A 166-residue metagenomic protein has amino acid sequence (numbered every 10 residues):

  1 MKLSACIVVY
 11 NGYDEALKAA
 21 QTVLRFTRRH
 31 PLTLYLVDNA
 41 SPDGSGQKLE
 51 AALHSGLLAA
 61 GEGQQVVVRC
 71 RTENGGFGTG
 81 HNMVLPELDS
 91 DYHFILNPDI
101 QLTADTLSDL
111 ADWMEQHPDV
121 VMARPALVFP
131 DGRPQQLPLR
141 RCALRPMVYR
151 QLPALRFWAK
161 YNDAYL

Functional and structural regions predicted by a protein language model:
K2-S4, T33: Cell-envelope/extracellular polymer assembly enzymes that use nucleotide-activated donors
T22, D38-L49: A conserved acidic beta->alpha catalytic loop
T22-P31: Short, acidic, metal-binding catalytic loop of nucleotide-sugar glycosyltransferases
P31-A40, R69-R71: Short beta-strand/loop segment that forms part of the nucleotide-sugar
C70-L88: Glycine-rich, basic loop-to-helix element that forms the pyrophosphate-binding segment of sugar-nucleotide handling
H93: Short aromatic/hydrophobic "clamp" motif used to bind/position activated sugar donors
T103-L137: Conserved donor NDP-sugar-binding/catalytic core segment of glycosyltransferases
C142-L166: Short, flexible, basic/aromatic active-site loop/helix in glycosyltransferases
